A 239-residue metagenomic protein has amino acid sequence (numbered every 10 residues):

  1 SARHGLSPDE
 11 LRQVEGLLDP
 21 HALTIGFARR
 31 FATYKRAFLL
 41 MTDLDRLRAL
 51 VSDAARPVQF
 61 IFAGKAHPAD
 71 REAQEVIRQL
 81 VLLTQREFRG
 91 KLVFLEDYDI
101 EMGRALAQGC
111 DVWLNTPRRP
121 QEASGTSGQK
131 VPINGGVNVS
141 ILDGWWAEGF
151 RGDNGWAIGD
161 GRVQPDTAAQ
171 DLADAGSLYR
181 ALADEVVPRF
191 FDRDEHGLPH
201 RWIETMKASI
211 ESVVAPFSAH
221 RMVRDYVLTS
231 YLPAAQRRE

Functional and structural regions predicted by a protein language model:
S1-R3, V51, F62-R104: Nucleotide-activated donor-binding/catalytic signature segment of Leloir-type glycosyltransferases, i.e., the conserved
S1-T24, V51-A55: Nucleotide-sugar donor-binding and catalytic loop/hinge architecture of NDP-sugar-dependent glycosyltransferases
P20-K35: Conserved donor-binding/catalytic core segment of Leloir-type glycosyltransferases
L23, R56-Q59, G90-L92: Residue-level recognition of the N-termini of beta-strands and the immediately preceding loop/turn
I25, R36, L40-L47, Y226: A structural motif in glycosyltransferase catalytic domains
G26-R29, Q59-G64, L95, V227: Short beta-strand segments
R48-Q59, A107-R221, D225-A234: Catalytic binding pocket for nucleotide-activated donors in carbohydrate/polymer assembly enzymes
